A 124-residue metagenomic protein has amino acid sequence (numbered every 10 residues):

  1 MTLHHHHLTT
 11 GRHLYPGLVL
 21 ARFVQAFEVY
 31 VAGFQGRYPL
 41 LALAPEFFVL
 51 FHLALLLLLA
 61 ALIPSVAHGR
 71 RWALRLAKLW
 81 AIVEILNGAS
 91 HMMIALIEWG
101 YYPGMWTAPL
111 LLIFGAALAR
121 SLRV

Functional and structural regions predicted by a protein language model:
M1-A21: Cytosolic juxtamembrane helix and N-cap/initiation of the first transmembrane helix
L3-T9, S65-L74, V124: Membrane-interface helix-boundary motifs at transmembrane edges
T9-P16, W72-W80: Membrane-interfacial loop-to-transmembrane alpha-helix junctions, especially the N-terminal start
G17-A32, L43-V66, L79-I82: Core segments of alpha-helical transmembrane spans in multipass integral membrane proteins
G33-R37: "…centered on the first transmembrane helix and the immediately adjacent amphipathic helix/loop
Y38-P45, L96-L110: Non-cytosolic membrane-interface motifs at loop->transmembrane helix junctions
L53-A61, P109-S121: Hydrophobic cores of alpha-helical transmembrane segments in multi-pass inner/ER membrane proteins, independent
R70-R71, A81-I82, G88-W106, S121-V124: Membrane-helix boundary connector in multi-pass membrane proteins
